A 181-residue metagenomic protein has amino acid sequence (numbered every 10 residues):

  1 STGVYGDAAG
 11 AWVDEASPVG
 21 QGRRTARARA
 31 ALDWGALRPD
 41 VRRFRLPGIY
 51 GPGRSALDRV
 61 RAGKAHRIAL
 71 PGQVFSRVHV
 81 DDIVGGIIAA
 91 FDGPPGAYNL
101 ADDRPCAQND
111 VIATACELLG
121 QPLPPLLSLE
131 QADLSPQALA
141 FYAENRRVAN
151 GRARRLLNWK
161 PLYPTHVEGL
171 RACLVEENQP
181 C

Functional and structural regions predicted by a protein language model:
S1-G22: Conserved Rossmann-fold NAD(P)-dependent oxidoreductase catalytic core, especially the SDR/UDP-sugar
P18-R45: Active-site Tyr-X1-5-Lys
I49-R59, I68-F91, G96: Substrate-positioning beta->alpha
V60-L70, Q121-P125: A short C-terminal helix-loop "cap" of Rossmann-like NAD(P)-dependent dehydrogenase/epimerase domains
F75-V78, C106, V148, P164: Residue-level signal for the nucleotide or nucleotide-sugar donor/cofactor binding architecture
V84-A138: Mid/C-terminal beta-alpha module of Rossmann-like enzyme folds, strongest in SDR-family dehydrogenases/epimerases
A113, Q131-K160: Conserved C-terminal active-site "lid" loop/helix of NAD(P)H-dependent oxidoreductases that clamps the redox cofactor
P164-C181: Amphipathic terminal alpha-helices
